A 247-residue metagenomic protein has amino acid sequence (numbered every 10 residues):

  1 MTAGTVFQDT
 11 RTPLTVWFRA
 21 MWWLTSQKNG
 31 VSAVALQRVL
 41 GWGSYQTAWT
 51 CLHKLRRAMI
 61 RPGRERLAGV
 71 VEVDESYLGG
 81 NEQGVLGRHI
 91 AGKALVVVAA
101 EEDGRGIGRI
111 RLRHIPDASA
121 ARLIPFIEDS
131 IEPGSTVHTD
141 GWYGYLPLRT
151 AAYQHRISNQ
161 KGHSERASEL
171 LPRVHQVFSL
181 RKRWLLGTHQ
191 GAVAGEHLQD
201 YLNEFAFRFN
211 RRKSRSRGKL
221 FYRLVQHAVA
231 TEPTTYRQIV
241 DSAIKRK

Functional and structural regions predicted by a protein language model:
M1-K247: Residue-level recognition of single "structural anchor" positions that define or cap local secondary structure
